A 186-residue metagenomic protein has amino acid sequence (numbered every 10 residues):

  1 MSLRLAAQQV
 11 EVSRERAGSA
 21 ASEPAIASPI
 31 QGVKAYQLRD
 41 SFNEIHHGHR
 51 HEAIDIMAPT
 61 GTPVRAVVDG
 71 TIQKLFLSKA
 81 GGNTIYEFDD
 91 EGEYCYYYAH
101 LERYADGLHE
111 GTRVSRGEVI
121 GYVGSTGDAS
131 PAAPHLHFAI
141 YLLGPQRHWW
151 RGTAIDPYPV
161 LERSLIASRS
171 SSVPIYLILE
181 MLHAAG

Functional and structural regions predicted by a protein language model:
S2-N83, R116, S125, A154-G186: Surface-exposed, glycine-biased beta-strand/turn segments
S41, P59, D90, L101 (+2 more regions): Generic beta-structure capping elements
N43-I45, P63, L77-A80, E91-Y94 (+4 more regions): Solvent-exposed loop/turn segments at secondary-structure junctions within structured extracellular/periplasmic domains
H47, E102-R103, H109, Q146 (+2 more regions): Short linear sequence elements within intrinsically disordered, low-complexity coil regions
V67-E110, A133-A139: Zn2+-dependent peptidoglycan hydrolase active-site motif and core
Y86, Y94, T112-S172: Conserved, short, structured surface segments that act as functional micro-motifs
